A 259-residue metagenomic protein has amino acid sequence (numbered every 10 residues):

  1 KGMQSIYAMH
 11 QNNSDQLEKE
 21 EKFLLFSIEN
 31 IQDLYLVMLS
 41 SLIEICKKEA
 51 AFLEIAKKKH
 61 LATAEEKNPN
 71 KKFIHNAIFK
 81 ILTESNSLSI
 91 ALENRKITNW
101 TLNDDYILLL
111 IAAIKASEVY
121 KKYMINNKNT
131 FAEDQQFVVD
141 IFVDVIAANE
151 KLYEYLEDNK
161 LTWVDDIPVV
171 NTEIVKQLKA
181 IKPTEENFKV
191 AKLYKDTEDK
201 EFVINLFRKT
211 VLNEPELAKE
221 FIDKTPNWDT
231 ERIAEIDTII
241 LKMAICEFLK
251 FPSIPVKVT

Functional and structural regions predicted by a protein language model:
K1-T259: Class I Rossmann-like S-adenosyl-L-methionine
